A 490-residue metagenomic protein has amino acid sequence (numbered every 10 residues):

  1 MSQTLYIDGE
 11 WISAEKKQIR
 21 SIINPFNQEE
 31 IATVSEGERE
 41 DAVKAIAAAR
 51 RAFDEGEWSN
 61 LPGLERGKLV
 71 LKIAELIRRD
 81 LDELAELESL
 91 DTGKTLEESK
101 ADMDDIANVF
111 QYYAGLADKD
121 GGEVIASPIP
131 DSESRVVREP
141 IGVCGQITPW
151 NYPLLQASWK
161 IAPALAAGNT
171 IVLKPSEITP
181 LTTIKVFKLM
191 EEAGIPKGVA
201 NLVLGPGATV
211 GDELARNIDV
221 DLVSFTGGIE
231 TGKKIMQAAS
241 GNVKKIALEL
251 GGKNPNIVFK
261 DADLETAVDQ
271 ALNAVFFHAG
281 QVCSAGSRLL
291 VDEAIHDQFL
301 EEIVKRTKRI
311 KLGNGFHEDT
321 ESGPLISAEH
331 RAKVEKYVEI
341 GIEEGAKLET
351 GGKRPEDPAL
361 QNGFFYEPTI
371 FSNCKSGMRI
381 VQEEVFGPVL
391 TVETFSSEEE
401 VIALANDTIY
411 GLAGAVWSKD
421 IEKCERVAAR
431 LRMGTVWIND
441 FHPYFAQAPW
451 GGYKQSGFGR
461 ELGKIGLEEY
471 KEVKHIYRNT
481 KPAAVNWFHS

Functional and structural regions predicted by a protein language model:
M1-N27, A52, K353: Hydrophobic face of amphipathic alpha-helices that form TPR/SEL1-like repeat modules and related alpha-solenoid
S21, S35, S59, I77 (+5 more regions): A structural signal for short, well-ordered beta-strand elements
Q28, R66, E88, F110 (+9 more regions): Residue-level signal for inorganic ion chemistry
E29-T33, V220, I257, K311 (+2 more regions): Conserved C-terminal structural/oligomerization subdomain of aldehyde/semialdehyde dehydrogenase
I31-K119: Glycine-rich loop-to-alpha-helix module at the N-terminal edge of alpha/beta enzyme cores
F53, E57, A74-L81, A85 (+18 more regions): Structural signal for hydrophobic packing residues in well-ordered secondary-structure cores of soluble enzyme domains
G122-T266, F395: Rossmann-like NAD(P) dinucleotide-binding subdomain of oxidoreductase/dehydrogenase enzymes
E230-K375, I438, V485-F488: ALDH superfamily catalytic-core signature
